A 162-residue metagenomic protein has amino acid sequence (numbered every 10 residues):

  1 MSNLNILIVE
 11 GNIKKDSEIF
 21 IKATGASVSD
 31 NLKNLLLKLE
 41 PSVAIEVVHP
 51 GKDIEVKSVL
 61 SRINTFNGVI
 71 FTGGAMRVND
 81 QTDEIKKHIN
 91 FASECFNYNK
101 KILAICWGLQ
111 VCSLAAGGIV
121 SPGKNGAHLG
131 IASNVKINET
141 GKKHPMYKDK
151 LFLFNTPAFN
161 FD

Functional and structural regions predicted by a protein language model:
M1-N90, E94, Y98: N-terminal beta1-alpha1 cap of cysteine-dependent amidohydrolase-like domains
L39-P41, L114, K150: Short, structurally constrained coil/turn elements that cap an alpha-helix or connect an alpha-helix to the following
A44-E46, I119, N155: Conserved beta-strand segments of alpha/beta enzyme cores
V48-G51, G123, F159: Conserved beta-strand termini and adjacent loop/short-helix elements that scaffold enzyme active sites in alpha/beta
I54-K57, I119-S121, G141-P145: A short, acidic/glycine-rich surface segment
A75-T140: Cysteine-nucleophile active-site neighborhood
N125-D162: An acidic, glycine-rich "communication" segment
